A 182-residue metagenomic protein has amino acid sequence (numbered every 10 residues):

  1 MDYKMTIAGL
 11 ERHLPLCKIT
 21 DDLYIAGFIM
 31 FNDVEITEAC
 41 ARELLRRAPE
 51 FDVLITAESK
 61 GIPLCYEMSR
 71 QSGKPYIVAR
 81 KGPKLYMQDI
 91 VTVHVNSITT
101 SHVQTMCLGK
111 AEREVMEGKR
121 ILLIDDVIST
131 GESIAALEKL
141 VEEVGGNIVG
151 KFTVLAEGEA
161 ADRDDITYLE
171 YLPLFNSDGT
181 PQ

Functional and structural regions predicted by a protein language model:
M1-F51: Active-site-facing substrate-recognition patch
D2-K4, A135-Q182: PRPP-dependent phosphoribosyltransferase catalytic core
F51-E58: Short glycine-rich phosphate-binding loop at a beta-alpha junction
D52, K119, V149: Conserved acidic residues
P63-S72, E138: Short Gly/Thr/Asp-enriched flexible loops that form oxyanion-binding sites at enzyme active sites
Q71-G73, V93-I98, T167-E170: Short, hinge-like loop/turn segments at secondary-structure boundaries
Y76-I121: Short, glycine/charge-rich flexible loops or terminal/linker lids adjacent to PRPP-binding catalytic cores
D125-E138: Acidic, divalent-metal-coordinating active-site segment for phosphoryl/phosphodiester hydrolysis, typified by short
